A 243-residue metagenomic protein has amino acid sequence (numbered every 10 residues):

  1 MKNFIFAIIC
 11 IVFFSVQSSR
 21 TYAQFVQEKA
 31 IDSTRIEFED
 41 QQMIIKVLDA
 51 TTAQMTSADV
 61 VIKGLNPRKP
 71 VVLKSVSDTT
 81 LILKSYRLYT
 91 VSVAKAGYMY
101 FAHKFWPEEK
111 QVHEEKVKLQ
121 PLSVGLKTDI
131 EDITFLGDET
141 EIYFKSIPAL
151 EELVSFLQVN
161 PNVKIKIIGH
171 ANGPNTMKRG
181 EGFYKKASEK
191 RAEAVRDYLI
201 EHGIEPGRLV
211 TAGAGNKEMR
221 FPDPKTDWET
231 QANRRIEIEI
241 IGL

Functional and structural regions predicted by a protein language model:
F25-A30, G97-K116, Q120: Structured interaction patches on ligand/partner-binding surfaces of diverse proteins
A30-S57: Structural motif
S33-D40, E114-K127: Conserved "repeat-terminator" motif of extracellular CCP/Sushi domains
A58-K74: Short amphipathic beta-strand segments in non-cytosolic proteins
V76-K84: Short, surface-exposed beta-strand/beta-hairpin micro-motifs centered on an aromatic residue
S85-G97: A short, solvent-exposed beta-strand micro-motif common in secreted/extracellular proteins
F135-P174, R196-E201, I238-L243: Periplasmic peptidoglycan-binding/anchoring modules of Gram-negative envelope and division proteins
H170-L243: Periplasmic OmpA-like peptidoglycan-binding domain that tethers envelope proteins to the cell wall
